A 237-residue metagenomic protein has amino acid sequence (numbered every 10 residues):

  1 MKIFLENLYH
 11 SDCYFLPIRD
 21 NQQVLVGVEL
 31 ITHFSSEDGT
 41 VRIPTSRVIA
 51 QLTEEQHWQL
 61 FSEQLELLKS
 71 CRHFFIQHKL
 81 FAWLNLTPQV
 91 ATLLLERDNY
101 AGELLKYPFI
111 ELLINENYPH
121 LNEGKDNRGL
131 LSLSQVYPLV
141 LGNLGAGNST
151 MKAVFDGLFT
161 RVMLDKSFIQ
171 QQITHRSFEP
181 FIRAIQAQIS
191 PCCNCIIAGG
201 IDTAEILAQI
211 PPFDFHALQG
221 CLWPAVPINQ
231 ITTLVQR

Functional and structural regions predicted by a protein language model:
M1-L104: Bacterial c-di-GMP phosphodiesterase EAL domain
M1-L16, D20, T32-G39, N115-H120 (+3 more regions): EAL-family c-di-GMP phosphodiesterase catalytic domain
S35-E63, V90-L95, Y100-P138, F168-A187 (+1 more regions): EAL-type cyclic di-GMP phosphodiesterase domain
I76-A82, K106-I110, Q135-P138, T160 (+2 more regions): Short, well-ordered coil/turn segments that N-cap beta-strands
L141: Pre-DFG segment of protein kinase catalytic domains
